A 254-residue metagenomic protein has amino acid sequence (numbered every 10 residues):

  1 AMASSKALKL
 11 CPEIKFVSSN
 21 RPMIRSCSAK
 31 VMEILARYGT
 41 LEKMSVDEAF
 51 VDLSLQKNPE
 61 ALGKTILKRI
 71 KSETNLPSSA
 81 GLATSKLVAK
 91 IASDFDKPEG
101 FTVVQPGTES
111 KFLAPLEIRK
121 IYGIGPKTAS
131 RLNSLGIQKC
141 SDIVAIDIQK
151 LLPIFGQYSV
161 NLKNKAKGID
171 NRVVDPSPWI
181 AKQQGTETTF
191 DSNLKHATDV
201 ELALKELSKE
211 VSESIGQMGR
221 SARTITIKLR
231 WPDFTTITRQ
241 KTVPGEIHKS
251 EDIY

Functional and structural regions predicted by a protein language model:
A1-N161: Gly/Gly-Pro- and Ser/Thr-rich, intrinsically disordered tail segments characteristic of DNA damage-repair and tolerance
N133-Y254: DNA-contacting surface of Y-family translesion DNA polymerases
